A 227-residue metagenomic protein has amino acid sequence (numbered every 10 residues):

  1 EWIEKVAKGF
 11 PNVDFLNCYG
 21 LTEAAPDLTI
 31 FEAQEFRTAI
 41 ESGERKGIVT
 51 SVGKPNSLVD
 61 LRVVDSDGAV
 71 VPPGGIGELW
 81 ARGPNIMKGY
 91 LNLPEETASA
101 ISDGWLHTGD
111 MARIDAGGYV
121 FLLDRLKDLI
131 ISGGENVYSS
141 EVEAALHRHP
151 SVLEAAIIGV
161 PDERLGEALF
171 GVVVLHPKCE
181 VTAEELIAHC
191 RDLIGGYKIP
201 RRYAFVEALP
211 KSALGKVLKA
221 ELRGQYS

Functional and structural regions predicted by a protein language model:
W2-C18, T22-V120, L126-L129, V142-E143 (+2 more regions): Conserved AMP-binding/adenylate-forming
L16, Y203-V206: General small-molecule cofactor/ligand-binding pocket signal
D27-I30, E167-A168, K211: Short secondary-structure transition/capping segments
L28, R201-R202: Extracytoplasmic/periplasmic beta-strand context in beta-sandwich domains, especially the cupredoxin/COX2 CuA-binding
D60-S66, E207-L214: Active-site and channel-lining beta-strand-loop segments that bind or position nucleotide-derived/phosphorylated
G83, K88-G89, M111-K198, E207-A208 (+1 more regions): AMP-binding/adenylate-forming catalytic core of the ANL superfamily
